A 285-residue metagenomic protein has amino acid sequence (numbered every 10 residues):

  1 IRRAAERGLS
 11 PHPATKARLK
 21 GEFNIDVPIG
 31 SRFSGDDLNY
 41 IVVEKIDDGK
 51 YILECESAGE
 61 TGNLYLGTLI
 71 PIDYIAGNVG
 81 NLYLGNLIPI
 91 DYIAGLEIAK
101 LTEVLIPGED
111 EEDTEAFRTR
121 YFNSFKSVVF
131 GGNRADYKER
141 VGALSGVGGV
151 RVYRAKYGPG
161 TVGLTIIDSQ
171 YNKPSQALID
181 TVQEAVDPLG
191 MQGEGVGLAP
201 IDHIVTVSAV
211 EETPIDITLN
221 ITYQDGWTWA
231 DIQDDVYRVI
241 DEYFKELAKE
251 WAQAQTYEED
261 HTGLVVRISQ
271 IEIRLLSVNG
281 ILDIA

Functional and structural regions predicted by a protein language model:
I1-A143, P200, T228-A285: N-terminal polar alpha-helical/low-complexity "assembly arms" that mediate subunit docking, oligomerization
V42, V129-L264: Carbohydrate-recognition loop of C-type lectin domains
